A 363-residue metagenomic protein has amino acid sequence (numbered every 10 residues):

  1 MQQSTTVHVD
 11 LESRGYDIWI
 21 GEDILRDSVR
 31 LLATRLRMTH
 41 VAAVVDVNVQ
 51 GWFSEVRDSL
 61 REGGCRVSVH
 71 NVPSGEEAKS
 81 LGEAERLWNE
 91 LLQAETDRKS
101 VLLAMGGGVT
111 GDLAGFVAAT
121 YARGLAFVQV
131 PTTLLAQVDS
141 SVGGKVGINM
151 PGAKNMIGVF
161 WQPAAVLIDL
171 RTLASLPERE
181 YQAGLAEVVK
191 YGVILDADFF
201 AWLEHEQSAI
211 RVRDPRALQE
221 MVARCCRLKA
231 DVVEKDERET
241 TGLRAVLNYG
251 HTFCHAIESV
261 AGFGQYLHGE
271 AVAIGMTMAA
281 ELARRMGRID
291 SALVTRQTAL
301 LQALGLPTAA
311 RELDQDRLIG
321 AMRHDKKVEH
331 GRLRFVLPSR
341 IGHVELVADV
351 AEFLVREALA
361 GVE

Functional and structural regions predicted by a protein language model:
M1-V101: ATP/NTP phosphate-donor binding region
Q3-T5, A186-V189, R288-E363: C-terminal charged capping/lid subdomain of soluble metabolic enzymes
W52, V109-F116, Q137-V138, H255-A256: Short glycine/serine/threonine-rich phosphate/pyrophosphate-binding segments that cradle anionic phosphate groups
S59, A94, T120-A126, G264: Nucleotide and nucleotide-moiety/phosphate-recognizing core
Q93-T96, Q162-A165, R171-E178, A186-D198 (+9 more regions): Generic secondary-structure signature for well-ordered alpha-helical cores
F116-A209: A glycine/threonine-rich phosphate-anchoring loop and its flanking beta-alpha core in nucleotide/phosphate-binding
E206-D316: Active-site segments that bind and position negatively charged phosphate/pyrophosphate groups
